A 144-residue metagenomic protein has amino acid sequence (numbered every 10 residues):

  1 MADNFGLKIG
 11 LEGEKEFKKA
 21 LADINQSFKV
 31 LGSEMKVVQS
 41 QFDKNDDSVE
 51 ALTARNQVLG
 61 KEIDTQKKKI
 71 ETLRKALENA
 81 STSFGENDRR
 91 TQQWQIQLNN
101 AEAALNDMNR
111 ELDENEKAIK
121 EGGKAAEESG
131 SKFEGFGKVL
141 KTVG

Functional and structural regions predicted by a protein language model:
D3-E16, A20-V143: Residues at a specific register/face of alpha-helical coiled-coils
